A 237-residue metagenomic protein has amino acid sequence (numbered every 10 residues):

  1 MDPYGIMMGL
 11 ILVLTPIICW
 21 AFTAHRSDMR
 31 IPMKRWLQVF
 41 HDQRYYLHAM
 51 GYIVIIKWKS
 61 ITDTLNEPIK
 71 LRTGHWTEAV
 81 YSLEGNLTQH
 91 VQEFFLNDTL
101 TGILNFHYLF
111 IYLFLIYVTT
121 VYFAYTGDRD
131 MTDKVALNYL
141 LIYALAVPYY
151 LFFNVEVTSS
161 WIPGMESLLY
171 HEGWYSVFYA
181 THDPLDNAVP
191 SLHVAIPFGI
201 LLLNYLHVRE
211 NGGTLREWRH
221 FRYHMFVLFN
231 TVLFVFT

Functional and structural regions predicted by a protein language model:
M1-I6, M33-F114: N-terminal transmembrane-helix/juxtamembrane module of multi-pass inner/ER membrane proteins
D2-Y4, G173-T237: Membrane-embedded catalytic cores of phosphoryl/pyrophosphoryl-handling enzymes
I6-A24, I55-K57, V118-T119: Hydrophobic core of alpha-helical transmembrane segments in multi-pass integral membrane proteins
I17-M29, Y122-R129, N204-N211: Structural signal for the C-terminal ends of transmembrane alpha-helices and the immediately following loop
S27-Y45, G212-R222: Membrane-interfacial, low-structure loops and terminal tails that flank and connect transmembrane helices in multi-pass
F106-F123, H193-I200: Hydrophobic alpha-helical transmembrane segments
Y112, I116-F152, H220-N230: Interfacial segments of alpha-helical transmembrane regions
E156-H182: Membrane-interface interhelical connector segments
